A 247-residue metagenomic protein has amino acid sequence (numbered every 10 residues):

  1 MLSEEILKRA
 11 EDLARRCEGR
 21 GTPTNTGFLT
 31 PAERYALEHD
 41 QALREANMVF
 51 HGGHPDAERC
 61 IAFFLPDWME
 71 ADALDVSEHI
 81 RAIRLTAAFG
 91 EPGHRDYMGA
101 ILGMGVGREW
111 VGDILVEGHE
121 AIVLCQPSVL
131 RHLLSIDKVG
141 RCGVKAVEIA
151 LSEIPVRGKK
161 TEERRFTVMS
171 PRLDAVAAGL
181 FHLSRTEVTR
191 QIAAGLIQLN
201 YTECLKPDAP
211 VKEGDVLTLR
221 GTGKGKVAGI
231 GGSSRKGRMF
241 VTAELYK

Functional and structural regions predicted by a protein language model:
M1-D174, L180, E203, G223-K247: Ferredoxin-like alpha/beta domains used as RNA- or RNAP-binding modules
S170-G221: Basic (Lys/Arg-enriched) interaction patch that binds polyanionic ligands
